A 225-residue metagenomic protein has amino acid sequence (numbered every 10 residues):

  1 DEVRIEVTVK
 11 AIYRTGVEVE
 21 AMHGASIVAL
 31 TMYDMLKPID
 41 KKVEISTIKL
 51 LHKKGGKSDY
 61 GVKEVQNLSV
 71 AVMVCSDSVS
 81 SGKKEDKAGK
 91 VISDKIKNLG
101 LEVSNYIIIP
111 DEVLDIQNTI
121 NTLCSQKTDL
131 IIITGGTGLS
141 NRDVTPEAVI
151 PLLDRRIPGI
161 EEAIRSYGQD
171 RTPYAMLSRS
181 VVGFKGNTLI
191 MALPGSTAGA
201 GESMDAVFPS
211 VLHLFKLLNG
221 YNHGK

Functional and structural regions predicted by a protein language model:
D1-L68, V79-S80, L177-K225: C-terminal binding/interaction regions
V28-T31, V91-I92, T119: Short, well-ordered amphipathic alpha-helical segments that serve as non-catalytic structural scaffolds within diverse
D34-K41, Y60-D111, D115: Glycine-rich phosphate/diphosphate-binding loop of Rossmann-like nucleotide-binding domains
K84-D86, D143-E147, M204-A206: Short amphipathic alpha-helical segments
V91, E147-R155, V207-H213: A glycine- and small-aliphatic-rich helix-loop capping segment at beta-alpha/alpha-beta transitions that lines
K97-L153: N-terminal small/polar loop signature for handling phosphorylated ligands or for N-terminal nucleophile
D129, Y174, T188: Conserved acidic residues
I150-M176, L214-G224: Short, acidic/small-residue loops that bind anionic groups at enzyme active sites
